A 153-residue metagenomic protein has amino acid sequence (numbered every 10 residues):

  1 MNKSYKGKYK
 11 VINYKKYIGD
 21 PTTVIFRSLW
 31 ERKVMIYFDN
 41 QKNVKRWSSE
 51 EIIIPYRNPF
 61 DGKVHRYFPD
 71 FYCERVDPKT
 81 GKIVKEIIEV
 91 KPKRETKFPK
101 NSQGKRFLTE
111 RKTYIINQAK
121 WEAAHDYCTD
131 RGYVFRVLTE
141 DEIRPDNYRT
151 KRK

Functional and structural regions predicted by a protein language model:
M1-K153: Electrostatic, structured charged patches in enzyme active sites and in nucleic-acid/phosphate-binding
